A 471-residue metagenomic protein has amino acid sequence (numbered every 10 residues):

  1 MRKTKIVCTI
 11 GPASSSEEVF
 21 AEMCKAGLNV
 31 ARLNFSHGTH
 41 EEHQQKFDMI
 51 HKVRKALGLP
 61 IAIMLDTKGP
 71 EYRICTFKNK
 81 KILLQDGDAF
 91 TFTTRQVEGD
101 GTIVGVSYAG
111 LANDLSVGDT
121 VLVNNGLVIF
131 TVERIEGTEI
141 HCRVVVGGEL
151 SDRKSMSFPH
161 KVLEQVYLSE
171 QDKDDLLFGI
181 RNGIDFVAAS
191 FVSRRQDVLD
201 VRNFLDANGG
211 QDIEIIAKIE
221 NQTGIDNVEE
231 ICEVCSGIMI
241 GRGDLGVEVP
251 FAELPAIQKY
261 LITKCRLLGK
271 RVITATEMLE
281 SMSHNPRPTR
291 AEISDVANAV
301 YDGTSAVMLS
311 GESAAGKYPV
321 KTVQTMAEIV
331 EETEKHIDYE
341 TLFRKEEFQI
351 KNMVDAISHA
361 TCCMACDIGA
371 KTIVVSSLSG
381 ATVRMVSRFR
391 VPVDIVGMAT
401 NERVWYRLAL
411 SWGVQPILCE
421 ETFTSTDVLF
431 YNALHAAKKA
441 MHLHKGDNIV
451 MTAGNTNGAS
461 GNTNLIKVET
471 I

Functional and structural regions predicted by a protein language model:
M1-I471: Non-catalytic helical/linker scaffolds that mediate oligomerization, partner binding, and domain coupling around large
